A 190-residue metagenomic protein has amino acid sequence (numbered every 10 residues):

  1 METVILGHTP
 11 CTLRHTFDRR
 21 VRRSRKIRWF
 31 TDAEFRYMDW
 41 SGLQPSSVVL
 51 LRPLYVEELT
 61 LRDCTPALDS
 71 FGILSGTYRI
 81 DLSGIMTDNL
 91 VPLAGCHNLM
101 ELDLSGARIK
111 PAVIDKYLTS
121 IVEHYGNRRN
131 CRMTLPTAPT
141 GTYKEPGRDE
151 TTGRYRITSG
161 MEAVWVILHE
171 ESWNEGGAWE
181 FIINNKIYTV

Functional and structural regions predicted by a protein language model:
M1-V21: Short, low-complexity N-terminal tether/leader segments at secretion or assembly junctions of large, surface-exposed
T3-L6, K26-F30, S47-L51, L68-F71: Tandem-repeat/low-complexity and Cys-motif detector
H8-P10, R19, E34-S46, Y55-L68 (+5 more regions): Concave beta-strand-loop units of leucine-rich repeat
V91, T158-M161, V166: Solvent-exposed, low-complexity segments and loops of surface/extracellular structural proteins
